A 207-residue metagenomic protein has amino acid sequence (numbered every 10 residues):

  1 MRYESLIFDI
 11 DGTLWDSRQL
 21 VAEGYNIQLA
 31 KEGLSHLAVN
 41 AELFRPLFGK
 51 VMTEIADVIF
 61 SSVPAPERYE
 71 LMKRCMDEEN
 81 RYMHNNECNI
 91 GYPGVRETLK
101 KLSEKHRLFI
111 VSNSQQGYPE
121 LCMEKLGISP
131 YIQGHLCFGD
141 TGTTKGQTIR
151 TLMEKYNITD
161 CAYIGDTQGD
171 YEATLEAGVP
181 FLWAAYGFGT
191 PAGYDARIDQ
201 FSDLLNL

Functional and structural regions predicted by a protein language model:
M1-E4, Q116, E120-L207: Asp-based, Mg2+/Mn2+-dependent phosphohydrolase catalytic module
R2-P93: N-terminal helical cap/lid subdomain that shapes the substrate entry/recognition surface in HAD-like hydrolases
T13, S112-S114: Conserved phosphate-coupling serine/threonine residues in phosphotransfer and NTP-handling enzymes
L14, G91, L108, Y163 (+1 more regions): Conserved SAM-binding loop
L20, I90-G94, S114-Q115, D140 (+1 more regions): Short beta->alpha linker loops
K50, E104-K105, T159: Structured helix-beta-strand junction loops
R81-I110, G146: Short, acidic loop-to-helix structural element flanking the phosphoryl-transfer center in phosphate-processing enzymes
